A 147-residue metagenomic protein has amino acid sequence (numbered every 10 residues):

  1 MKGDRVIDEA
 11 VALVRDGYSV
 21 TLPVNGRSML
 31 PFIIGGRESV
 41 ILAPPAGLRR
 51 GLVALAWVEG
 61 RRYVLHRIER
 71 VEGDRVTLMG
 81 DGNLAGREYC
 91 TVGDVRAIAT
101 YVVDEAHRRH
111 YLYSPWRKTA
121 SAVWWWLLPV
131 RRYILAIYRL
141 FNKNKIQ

Functional and structural regions predicted by a protein language model:
K2-L84: Feature for secretory/organellar precursors and membrane-associated catalytic proteins
A46, W57-Q147: Acidic/glycine-rich C-terminal interaction modules and beta/coil loop segments that lie outside canonical DNA-binding
